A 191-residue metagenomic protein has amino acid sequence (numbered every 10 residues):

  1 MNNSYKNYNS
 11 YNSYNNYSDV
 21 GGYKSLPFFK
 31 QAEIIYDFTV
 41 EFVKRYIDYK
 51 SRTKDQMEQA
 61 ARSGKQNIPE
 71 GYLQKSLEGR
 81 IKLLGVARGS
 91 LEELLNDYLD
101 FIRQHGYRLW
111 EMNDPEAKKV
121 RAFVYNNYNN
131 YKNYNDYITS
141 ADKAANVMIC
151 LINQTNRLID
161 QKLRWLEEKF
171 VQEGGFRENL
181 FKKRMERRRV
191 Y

Functional and structural regions predicted by a protein language model:
M1-Y191: Amphipathic alpha-helical assembly/interaction segments
